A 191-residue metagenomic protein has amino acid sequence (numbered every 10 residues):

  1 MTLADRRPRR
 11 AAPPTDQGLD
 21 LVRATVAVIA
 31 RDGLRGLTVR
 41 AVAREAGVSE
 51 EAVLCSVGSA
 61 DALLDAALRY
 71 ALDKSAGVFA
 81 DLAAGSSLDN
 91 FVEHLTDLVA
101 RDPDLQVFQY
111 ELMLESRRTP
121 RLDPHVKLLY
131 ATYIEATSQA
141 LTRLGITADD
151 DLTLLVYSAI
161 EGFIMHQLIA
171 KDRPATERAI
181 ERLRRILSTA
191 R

Functional and structural regions predicted by a protein language model:
M1-D16: N-terminal intrinsically disordered/low-complexity leader segments
Q17, A60, A67, A71 (+3 more regions): Hydrophobic/aromatic residues within well-ordered alpha-helical segments
Q17-D20, A24-A62, A66: Helix-turn-helix
A66, D73-Q106, T153-V156: Hydrophobic alpha-helical connector segments
L72, A76-A80, I134-L141: Outer-membrane beta-barrel domain signature
L95, Q109-M113, V156, I160-F163: Short alpha-helical scaffolding segments that buttress acidic/His motifs in well-ordered protein cores
A100-P124, Y130: Amphipathic alpha-helical segments used for helix-helix packing
D123, K127, T142-R191: Hydrophobic/aromatic-rich alpha-helical bundle segments in the mid-to-C-terminal region
